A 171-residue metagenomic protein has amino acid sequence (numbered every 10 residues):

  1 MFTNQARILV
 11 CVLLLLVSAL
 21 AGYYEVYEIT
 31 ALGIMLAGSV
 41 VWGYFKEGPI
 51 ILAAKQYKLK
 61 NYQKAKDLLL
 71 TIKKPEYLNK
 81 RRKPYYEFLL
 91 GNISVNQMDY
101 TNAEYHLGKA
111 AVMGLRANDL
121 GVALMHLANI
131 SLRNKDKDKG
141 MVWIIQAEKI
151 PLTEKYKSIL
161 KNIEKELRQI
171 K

Functional and structural regions predicted by a protein language model:
M1-A54, K58-K60, K64: Long, contiguous interaction/recruitment modules in multidomain scaffold/adaptor proteins
I51, R82-L89, V122-N129, I159-E166: "A position-specific structural signal for the A-helix of alpha-solenoid helical repeats
Y62-Q63, Y100, K137: TPR-repeat structural position
L70-K74, G108-M113, Q146-P151, K155: Amphipathic alpha-helical segments of tetratricopeptide repeats
L78-K83, L115-L120, K149-N162: Boundary/linker segments of alpha-helical solenoid repeat arrays
